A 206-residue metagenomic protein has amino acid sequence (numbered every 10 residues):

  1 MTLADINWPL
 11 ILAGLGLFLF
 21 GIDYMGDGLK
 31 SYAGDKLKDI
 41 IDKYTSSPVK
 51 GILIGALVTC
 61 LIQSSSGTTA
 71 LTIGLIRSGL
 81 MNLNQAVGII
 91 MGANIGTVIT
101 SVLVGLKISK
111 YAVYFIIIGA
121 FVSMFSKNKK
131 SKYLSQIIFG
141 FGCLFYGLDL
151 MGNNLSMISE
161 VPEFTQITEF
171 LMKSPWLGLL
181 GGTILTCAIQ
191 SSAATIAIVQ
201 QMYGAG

Functional and structural regions predicted by a protein language model:
M1-N7, K127-Y133: Juxtamembrane loop-transmembrane helix junctions in multi-pass integral membrane proteins, especially the extracellular
T2-P48, I138-I184, Q201-Y203: Helix-loop-helix hairpins and the membrane-proximal interhelical loops of multi-pass alpha-helical transport proteins
I22-S31, T72-R77, I118-K132: C-terminal ends of transmembrane helices
S46-C60: Interfacial helix-start motif at the membrane-water boundary
T59-I62, T68-V98, V102-Y111, V122-S123 (+1 more regions): Membrane-interfacial helix-loop connectors
S66, T97, V113-S126, F139 (+3 more regions): Membrane-embedded alpha-helical core segments of multi-pass
Q85-M91, K110-I116, K132-C143: Cytoplasmic-side transmembrane-helix entry/capping segments in multi-pass membrane proteins
